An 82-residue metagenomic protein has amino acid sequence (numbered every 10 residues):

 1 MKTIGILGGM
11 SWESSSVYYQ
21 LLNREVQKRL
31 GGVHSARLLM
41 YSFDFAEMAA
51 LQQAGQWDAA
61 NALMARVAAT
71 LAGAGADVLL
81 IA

Functional and structural regions predicted by a protein language model:
M1-L63: N-terminal glycine-rich anion-binding loop in soluble enzyme alpha/beta folds
A59-A82: N-terminal glycine-rich phosphate/adenylate-binding segment common to multiple enzyme folds
